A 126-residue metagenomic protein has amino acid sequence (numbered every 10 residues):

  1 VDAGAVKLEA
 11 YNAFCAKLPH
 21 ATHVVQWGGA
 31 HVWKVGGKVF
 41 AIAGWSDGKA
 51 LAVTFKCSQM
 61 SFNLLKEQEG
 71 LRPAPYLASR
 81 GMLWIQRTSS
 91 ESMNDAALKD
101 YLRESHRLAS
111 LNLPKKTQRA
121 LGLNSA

Functional and structural regions predicted by a protein language model:
V1-A126: Charge-dense, helix-prone N-terminal extensions
